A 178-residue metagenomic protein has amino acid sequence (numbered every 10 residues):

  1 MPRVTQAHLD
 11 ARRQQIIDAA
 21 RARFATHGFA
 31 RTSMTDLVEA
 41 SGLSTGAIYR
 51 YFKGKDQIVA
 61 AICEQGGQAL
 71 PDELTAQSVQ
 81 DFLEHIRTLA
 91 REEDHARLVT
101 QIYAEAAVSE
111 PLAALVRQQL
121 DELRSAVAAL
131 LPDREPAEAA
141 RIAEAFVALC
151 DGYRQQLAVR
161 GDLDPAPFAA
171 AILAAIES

Functional and structural regions predicted by a protein language model:
M1-A11: N-terminal intrinsically disordered/low-complexity leader segments
A11, Q15-A22, T26, A40 (+6 more regions): Alpha-helical structural segments
A19-A20, T32, S41, A143: Small-residue (primarily alanine) positions within well-ordered alpha-helices, especially packing/interaction faces
A30-R31, D36, D56-Q57, A114: Residue-level preference for short helical/loop micro-motifs built around acidic side chains
M34, S41-F52: Short hydrophobic/aromatic patch on the recognition helix
I86, V99-Y103, F146, C150: Short alpha-helical scaffolding segments that buttress acidic/His motifs in well-ordered protein cores
A90-L120: Amphipathic alpha-helical segments used for helix-helix packing
A113-R117, P132-S178: Hydrophobic/aromatic-rich alpha-helical bundle segments in the mid-to-C-terminal region
